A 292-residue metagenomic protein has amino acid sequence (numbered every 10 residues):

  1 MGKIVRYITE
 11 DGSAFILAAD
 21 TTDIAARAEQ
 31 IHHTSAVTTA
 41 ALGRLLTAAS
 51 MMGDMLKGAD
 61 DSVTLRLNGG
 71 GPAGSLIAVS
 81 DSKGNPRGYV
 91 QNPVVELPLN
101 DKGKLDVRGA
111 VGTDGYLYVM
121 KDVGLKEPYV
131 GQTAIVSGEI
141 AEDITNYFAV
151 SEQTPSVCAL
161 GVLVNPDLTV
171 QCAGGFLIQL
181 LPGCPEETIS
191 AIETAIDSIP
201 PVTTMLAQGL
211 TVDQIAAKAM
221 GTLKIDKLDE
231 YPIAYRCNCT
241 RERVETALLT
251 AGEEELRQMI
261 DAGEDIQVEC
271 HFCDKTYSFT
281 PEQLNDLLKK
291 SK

Functional and structural regions predicted by a protein language model:
M1-D229: Interaction interfaces in information-processing and related assembly proteins
D197-K292: Cys/His-clustered metal-coordination modules, chiefly Zn-binding fingers
